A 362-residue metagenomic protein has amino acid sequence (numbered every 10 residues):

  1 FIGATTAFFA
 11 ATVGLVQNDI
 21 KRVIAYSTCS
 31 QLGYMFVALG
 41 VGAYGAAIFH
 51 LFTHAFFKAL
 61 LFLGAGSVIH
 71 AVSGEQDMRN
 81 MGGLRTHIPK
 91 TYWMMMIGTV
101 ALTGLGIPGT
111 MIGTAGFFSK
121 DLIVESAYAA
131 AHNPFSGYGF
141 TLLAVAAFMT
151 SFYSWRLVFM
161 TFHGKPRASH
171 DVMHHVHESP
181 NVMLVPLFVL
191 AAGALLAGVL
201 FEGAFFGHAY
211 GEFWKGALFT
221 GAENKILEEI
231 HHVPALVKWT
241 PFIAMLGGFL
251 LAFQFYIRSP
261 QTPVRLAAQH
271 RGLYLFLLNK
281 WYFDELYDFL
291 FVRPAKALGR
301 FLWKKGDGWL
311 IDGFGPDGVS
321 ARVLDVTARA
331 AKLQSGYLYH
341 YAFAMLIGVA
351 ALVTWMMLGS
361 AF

Functional and structural regions predicted by a protein language model:
F1-E178, G193, V199: Hydrophobic transmembrane alpha-helices and their helix-loop junctions in integral membrane proteins
T5-F8, I97-V100, V145, F188 (+6 more regions): Generic alpha-helical transmembrane segments of integral inner-membrane proteins, especially permease/transport modules
S73, G116, T150, L184-L187 (+3 more regions): Generic detector of ordered secondary-structure context
M95-P108, P186-G207, K280, A295-W303 (+1 more regions): Hydrophobic alpha-helical membrane-insertion segments
F148-G164, P241-T262: Transmembrane alpha-helical segments in integral membrane proteins
H177, N181, V185-V189: A conserved active-site cap/scaffold subdomain adjacent to cofactor or substrate pockets
G203-I243, Q254-F362: Aromatic-capped, Gly/Pro-kinked transmembrane alpha-helices
